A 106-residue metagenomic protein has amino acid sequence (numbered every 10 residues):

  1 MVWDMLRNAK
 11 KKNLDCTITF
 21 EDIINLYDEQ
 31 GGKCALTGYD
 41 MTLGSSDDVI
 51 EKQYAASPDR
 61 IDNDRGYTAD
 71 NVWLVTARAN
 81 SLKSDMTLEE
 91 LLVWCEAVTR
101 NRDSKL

Functional and structural regions predicted by a protein language model:
M1-L36, L43, T68, L88-L106: Contiguous alpha-helical segments
W3-R7, D15, Q53, S57 (+1 more regions): Generic alpha-helix detector with strongest preference for long hydrophobic helices that associate with membranes
I18-D22, I61, N80: Residue-level detector of alpha-helix boundaries and kinks
G31-T37, A56, N63-L82: Short beta-strand-alpha-helix junction that forms the catalytic/metal-binding core of metal-dependent nuclease domains
M41-N63: Short recognition patches in nucleic-acid-associated and regulatory proteins
I50, W73, E89-V93: "Short basic amphipathic alpha-helical interaction patches in structured regions
P58, V75, R102-L106: Repeat-unit-sized solenoid/scaffold elements
